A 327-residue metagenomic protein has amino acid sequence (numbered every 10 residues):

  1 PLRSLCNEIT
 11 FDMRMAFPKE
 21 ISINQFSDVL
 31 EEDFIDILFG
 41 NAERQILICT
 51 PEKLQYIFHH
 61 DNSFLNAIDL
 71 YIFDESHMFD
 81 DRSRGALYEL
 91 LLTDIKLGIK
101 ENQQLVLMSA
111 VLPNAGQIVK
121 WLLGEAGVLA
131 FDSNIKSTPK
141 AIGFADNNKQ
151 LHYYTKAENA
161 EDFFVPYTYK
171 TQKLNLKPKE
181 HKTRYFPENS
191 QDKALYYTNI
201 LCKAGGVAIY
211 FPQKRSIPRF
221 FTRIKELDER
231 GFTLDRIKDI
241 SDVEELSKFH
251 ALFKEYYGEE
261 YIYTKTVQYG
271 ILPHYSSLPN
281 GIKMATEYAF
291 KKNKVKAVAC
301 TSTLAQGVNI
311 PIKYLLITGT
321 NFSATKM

Functional and structural regions predicted by a protein language model:
P1-I35, D192-A297, N321-M327: Conserved C-terminal RecA-like helicase domain
S4-L5, Y56, M78-D81, N114 (+1 more regions): Residues immediately C-terminal
N7, R14-F58, S133-S137, I142-F144: Inter-Walker segment of RecA-like/P-loop motor cores
I37-E43, H59-L70, K100, T266 (+3 more regions): Short basic/glycine-enriched coil/helix segment immediately N-terminal to the Walker B
G40-H60, Y269-P279, F290-Q306: Conserved two-lobed SF2 helicase motor
R44-L47, P51-Q55, D61-L105: SF2 helicase catalytic motif II
A67-L70, A297-N321: A short beta-strand element within the Helicase C-terminal
T93, Q104-R223: Conserved interdomain linker/interface between the two RecA-like ATPase lobes of SF2 helicase motors
